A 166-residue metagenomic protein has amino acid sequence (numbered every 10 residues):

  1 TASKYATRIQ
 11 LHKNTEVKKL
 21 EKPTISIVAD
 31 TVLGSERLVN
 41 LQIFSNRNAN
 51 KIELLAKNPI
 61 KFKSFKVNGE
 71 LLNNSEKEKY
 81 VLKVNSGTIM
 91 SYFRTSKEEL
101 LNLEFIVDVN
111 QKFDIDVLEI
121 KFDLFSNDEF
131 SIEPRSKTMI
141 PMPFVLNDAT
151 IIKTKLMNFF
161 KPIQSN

Functional and structural regions predicted by a protein language model:
T1-N166: Extracytosolic and intramembrane catalytic regions of membrane-associated proteins in envelope/secretory systems
